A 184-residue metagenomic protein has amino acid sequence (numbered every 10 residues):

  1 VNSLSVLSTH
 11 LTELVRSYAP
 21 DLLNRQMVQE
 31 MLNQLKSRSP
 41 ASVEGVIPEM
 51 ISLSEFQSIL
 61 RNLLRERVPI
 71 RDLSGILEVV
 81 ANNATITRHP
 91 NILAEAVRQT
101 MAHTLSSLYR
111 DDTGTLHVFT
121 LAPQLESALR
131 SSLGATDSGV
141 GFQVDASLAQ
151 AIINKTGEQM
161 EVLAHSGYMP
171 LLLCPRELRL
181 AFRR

Functional and structural regions predicted by a protein language model:
V1-R184: Membrane-embedded alpha-helical signal segments
